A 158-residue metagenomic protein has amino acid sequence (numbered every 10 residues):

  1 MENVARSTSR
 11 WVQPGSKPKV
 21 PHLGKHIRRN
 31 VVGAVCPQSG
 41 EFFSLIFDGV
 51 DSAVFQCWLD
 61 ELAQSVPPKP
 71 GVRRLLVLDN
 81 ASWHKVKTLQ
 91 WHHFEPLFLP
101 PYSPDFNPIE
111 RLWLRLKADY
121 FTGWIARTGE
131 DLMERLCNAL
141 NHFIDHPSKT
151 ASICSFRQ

Functional and structural regions predicted by a protein language model:
M1, G33, G40, L59 (+3 more regions): Short, conserved catalytic/metal-binding motifs centered on acidic residues
M1, V50-D51, R74-K87, P101-F106: Acidic, metal-coordinating catalytic cores used for nucleic-acid/nucleotide bond scission and strand-transfer chemistry
M1-Q56, D60, F156-R157: Extended, low-complexity cationic-aromatic segments
R6-T8, T88-W91: Short amphipathic alpha-helical segments
S16-G24, H92-R111, W124-I125: RNase H-like polynucleotidyl transferase catalytic core
R28, L78-N80, L99-D119, E130-L132: RNase H-like two-metal-ion nuclease catalytic core shared by retroviral integrases and related mobile-element nucleases
V54-R73: Short, basic/hydrophobic alpha-helical segments
E110-Q158: C-terminal anion-handling pockets and recognition modules
